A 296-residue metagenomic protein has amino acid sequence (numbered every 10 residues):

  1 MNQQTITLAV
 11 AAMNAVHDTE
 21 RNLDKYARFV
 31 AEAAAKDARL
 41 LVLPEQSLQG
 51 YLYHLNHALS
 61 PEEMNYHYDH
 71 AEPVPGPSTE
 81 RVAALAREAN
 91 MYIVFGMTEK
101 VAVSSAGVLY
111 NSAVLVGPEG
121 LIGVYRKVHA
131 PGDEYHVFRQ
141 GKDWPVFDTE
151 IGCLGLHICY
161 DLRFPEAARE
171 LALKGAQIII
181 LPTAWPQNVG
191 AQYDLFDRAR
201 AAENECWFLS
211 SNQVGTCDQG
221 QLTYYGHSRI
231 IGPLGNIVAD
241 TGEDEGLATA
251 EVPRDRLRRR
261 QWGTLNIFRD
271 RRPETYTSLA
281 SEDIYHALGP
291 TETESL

Functional and structural regions predicted by a protein language model:
M1-L40, I180: N-terminal active-site segment of His-dependent metallophosphoesterases
T5-H17, S112, V124-K127, C153-D161 (+1 more regions): Active-site-proximal beta-strand elements of phosphoester/diester hydrolases
T7, V94, S112, D143 (+1 more regions): Conserved beta-strand and immediately adjacent loop positions that scaffold enzyme active sites
T19, R28-P118, P186-R200: Cys-nucleophile CN-hydrolase/nitrilase-fold catalytic domain and related Cys-dependent amidase chemistry that acts on
A34-L43, G132-N204, F208-S211, P290-L296: Active-site beta-loop-alpha substructure in enzyme catalytic cores, prototypically the cysteine-centered nucleophile
A71-V94, L162-A248: CN hydrolase (nitrilase-like) catalytic-core segments centered on the catalytic cysteine and neighboring Lys/Glu
A106-K127, L222-G242: Amphipathic beta-strand/beta-sheet edge segments enriched in Tyr/Trp
V146, Q213-L296: C-terminal beta-strand edge segments of enzyme domains
